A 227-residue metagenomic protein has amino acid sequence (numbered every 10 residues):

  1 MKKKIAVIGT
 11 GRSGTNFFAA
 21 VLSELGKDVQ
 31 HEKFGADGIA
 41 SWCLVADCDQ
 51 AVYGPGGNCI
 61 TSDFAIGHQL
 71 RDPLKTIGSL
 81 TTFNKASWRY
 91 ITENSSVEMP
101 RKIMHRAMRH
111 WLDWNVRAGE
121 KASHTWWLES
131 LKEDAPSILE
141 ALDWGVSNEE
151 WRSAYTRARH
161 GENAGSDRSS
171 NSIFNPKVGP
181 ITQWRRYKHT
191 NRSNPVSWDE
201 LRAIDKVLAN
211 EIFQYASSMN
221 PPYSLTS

Functional and structural regions predicted by a protein language model:
M1, N115, G119, W144-S227: PAPS-dependent sulfotransferases, especially Golgi type II membrane carbohydrate sulfotransferases
M1-Y53: PAPS-dependent sulfotransferase catalytic core
V7-G9, H68-L70, T125-L128, Y155: Short beta-strand segments
G14-L25, H124-N148: PAPS/PAP-binding and catalytic site of the sulfotransferase fold
G54-C59: Extended catalytic core of nucleotide-activated donor transferases of GT-like folds
T61-A65, E120-S123: Short glycine-/polar-rich loops that comprise or flank the Walker A/P-loop and associated switch/sensor motifs
S62-F83, E129-L131: Conserved phosphate-donor/acceptor-positioning beta-strand/loop module used by diverse small-molecule
A86-A141, D205-L225: PAPS-dependent sulfotransferase catalytic domain
